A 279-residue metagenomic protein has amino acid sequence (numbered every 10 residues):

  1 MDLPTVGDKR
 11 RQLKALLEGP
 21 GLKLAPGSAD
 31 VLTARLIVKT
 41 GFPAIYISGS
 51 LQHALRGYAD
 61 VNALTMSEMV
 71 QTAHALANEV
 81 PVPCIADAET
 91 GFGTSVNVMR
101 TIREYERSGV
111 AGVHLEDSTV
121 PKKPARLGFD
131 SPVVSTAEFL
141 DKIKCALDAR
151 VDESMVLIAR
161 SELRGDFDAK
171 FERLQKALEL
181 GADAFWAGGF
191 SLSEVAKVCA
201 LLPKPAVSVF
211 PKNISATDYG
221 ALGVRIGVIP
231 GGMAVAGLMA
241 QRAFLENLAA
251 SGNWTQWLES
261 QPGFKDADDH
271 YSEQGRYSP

Functional and structural regions predicted by a protein language model:
D2-G231, V235-E246: Alpha/beta enzyme core
R225-P279: Conserved alpha/beta catalytic core and glycan-binding cleft of carbohydrate-active enzymes
